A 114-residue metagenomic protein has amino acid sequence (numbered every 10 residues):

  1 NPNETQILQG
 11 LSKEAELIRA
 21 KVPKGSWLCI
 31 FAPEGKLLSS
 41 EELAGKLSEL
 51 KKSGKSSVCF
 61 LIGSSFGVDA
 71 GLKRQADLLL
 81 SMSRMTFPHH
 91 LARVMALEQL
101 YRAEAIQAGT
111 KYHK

Functional and structural regions predicted by a protein language model:
N1-V58: S-adenosyl-L-methionine/SAH cofactor-binding core of RNA-modifying enzymes
G35, F66-V68: Conserved nucleotide-binding/hydrolysis micro-motifs of P-loop NTPases
V58-F60, L78: Generic beta-strand structural signal
G63: Rossmann-fold NAD(P)-binding glycine/threonine-rich loop
A70-K114: Structured adenosyl-cofactor binding patch, chiefly the S-adenosyl-L-methionine
